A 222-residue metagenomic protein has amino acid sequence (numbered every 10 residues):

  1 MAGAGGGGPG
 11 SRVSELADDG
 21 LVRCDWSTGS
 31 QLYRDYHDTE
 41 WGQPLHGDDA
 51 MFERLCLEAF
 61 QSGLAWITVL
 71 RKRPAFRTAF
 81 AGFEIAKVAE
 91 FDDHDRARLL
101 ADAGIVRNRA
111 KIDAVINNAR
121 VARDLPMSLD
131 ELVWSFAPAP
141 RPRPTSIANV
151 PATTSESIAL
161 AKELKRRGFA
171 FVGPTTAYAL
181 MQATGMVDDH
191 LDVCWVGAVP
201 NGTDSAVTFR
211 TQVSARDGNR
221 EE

Functional and structural regions predicted by a protein language model:
A2-E222: HhH-family (HhH-GPD) DNA N-glycosylase catalytic core used in base-excision repair
